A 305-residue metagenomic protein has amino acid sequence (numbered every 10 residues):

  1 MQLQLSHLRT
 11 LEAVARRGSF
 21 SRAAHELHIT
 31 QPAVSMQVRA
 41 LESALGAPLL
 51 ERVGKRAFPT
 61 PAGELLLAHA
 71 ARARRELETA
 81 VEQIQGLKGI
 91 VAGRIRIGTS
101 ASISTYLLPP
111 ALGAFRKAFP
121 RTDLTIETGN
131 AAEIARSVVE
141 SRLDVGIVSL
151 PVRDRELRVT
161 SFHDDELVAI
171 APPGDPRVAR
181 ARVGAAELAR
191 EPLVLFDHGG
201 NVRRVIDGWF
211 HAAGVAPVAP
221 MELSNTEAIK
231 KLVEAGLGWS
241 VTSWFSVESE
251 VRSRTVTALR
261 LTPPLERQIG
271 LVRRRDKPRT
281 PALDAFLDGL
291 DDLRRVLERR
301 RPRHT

Functional and structural regions predicted by a protein language model:
Q2, R75, L87, P110-A114 (+5 more regions): Short beta-strand-centered segments that line the small-molecule binding cleft or hinge of alpha/beta clamshell
E12-I29, I95: Short helix-boundary/capping micro-motifs
F20-H25, P32, R39, A135 (+1 more regions): Residues within helix-turn-helix
E42-E64: A short LG(V/I)-centered, amphipathic sequence patch enriched for acidic residue(s) preceding the LG motif
A92-R155, L223-N225: Central regulatory/effector-binding core of bacterial HTH transcription factors
L107, T257-R300, H304-T305: A late-sequence structural motif
N130-A135, V139-L143, V148-S149, N201-T257: Hydrophobic hinge/microswitch elements
D154-S161, D165, R180-A181, E227-R275: Beta-alpha-beta core module
